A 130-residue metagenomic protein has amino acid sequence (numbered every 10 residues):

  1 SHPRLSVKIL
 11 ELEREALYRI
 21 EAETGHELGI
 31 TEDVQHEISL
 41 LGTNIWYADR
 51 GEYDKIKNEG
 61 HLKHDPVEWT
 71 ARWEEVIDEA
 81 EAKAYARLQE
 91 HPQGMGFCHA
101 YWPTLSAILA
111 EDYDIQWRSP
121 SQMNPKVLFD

Functional and structural regions predicted by a protein language model:
S1, E11-Y18: Amphipathic alpha-helical repeat scaffolds of TPR domains
H2-K8, T24-G29, Q93-G96: Charged, low-complexity interaction regions
L41-I45, E52-Y53: Long, compositionally biased low-complexity segments enriched in polar/charged residues
R50-E79: Basic, amphipathic alpha-helix used for nucleic-acid engagement in HTH/winged-helix/SANT-Myb modules and analogous
L88-I108: Acidic, low-complexity, intrinsically disordered interaction modules
Q122-L128: Short linear loop/turn motifs
